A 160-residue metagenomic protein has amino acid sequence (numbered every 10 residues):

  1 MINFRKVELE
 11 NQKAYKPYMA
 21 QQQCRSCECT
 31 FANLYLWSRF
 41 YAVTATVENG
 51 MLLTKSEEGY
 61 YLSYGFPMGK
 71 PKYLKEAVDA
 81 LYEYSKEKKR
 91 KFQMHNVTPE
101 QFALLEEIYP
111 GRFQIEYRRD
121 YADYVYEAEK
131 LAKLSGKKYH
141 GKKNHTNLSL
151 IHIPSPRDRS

Functional and structural regions predicted by a protein language model:
M1-E48: Amide-forming acyltransferase catalytic core, primarily the GNAT-like/NAT-type and related acyltransferase folds
N3, G69, K137: Conserved aromatic-histidine-acidic binding/catalytic patches
A14, E76-A80, N144: Long, highly charged amphipathic alpha-helices
Y18-Q22, W37, A80, Y84 (+2 more regions): Residues that form generic nucleotide/phosphate-binding pockets
R25-E28, V43-A45, G111-Y117, R157: Short secondary-structure junctions
E28-E100: Conserved donor-binding loop and adjoining core beta-sheet/short helix segment in diverse acyl/aminoacyl transferases
F92-L150: Hydrophobic alpha-helical segments and helix pairs
I151-D158: Conserved small/polar residues in nucleotide/adenosyl-binding loops
